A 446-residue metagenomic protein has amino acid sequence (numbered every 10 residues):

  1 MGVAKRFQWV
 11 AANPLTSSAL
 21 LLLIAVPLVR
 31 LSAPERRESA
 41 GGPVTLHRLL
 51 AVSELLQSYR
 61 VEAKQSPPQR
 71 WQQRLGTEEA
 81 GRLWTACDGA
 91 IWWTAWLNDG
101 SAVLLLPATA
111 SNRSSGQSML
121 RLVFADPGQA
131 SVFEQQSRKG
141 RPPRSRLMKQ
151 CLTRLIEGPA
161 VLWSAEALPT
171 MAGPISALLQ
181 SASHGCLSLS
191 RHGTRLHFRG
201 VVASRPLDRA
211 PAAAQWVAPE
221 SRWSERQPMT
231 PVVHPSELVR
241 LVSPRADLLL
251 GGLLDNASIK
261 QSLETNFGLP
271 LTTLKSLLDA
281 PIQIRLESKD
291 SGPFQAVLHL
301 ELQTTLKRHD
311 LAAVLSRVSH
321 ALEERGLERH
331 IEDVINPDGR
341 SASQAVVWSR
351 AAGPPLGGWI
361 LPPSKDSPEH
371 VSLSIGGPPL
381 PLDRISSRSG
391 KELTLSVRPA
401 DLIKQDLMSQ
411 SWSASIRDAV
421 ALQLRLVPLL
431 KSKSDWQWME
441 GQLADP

Functional and structural regions predicted by a protein language model:
M1, Q57-A63, L104, L120-V123 (+7 more regions): Generic low-polarity alpha-helical segments
G2-L105, C151, P206-Q295, L306-E324: Structural boundary/hinge residues at secondary-structure and domain interfaces
Q8, K149-L253, S396-P446: Leucine-rich, highly hydrophobic segment in Treponema pallidum outer-membrane-associated proteins
V44, Q136-G140, A182, S188-S190: Low-complexity, repetitive regions of proteins mediating host interaction that are extracellular, surface-exposed
Q57-A63, A102, L120-L122, H192-R209 (+3 more regions): Short, hydrophobic/proline-enriched secondary-structure or compact coil segments at domain edges
W71-E157, Q283-T394: Single conserved position on a long alpha-helix in the C-terminal lobe of the eukaryotic protein kinase
E78-D88, L104-L106, T170-S181, A218-S221 (+4 more regions): Short, solvent-exposed secondary-structure boundary motifs
E264-F267, V334-R340, S413-A414, A421 (+1 more regions): Flexible coil/linker segments and helix-coil junctions enriched in charged and small residues
